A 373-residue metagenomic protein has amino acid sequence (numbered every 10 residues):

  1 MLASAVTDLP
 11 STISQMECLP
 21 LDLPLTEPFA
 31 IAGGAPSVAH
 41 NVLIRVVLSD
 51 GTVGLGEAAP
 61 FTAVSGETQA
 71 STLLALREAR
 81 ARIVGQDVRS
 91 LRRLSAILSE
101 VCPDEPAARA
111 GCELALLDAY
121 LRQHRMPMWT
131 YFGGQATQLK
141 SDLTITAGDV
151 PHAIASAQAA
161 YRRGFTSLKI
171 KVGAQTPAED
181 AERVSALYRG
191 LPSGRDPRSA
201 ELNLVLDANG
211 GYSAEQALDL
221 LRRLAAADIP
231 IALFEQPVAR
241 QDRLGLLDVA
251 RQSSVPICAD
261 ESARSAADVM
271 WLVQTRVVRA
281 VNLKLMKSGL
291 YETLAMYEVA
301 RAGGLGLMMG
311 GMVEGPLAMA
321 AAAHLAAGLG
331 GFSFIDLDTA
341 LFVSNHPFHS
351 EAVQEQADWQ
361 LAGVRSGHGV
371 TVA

Functional and structural regions predicted by a protein language model:
L2-V205, N209-L218, A225, Q252 (+1 more regions): N-terminal capping/lid subdomain adjacent to the active-site entrance of alpha/beta enzymes
S11, R163, I229, R276 (+1 more regions): Structured loop/turn residues at beta-strand edges in well-structured enzyme cores
V42, V313-T371: C-terminal alpha-helical cap/extension of soluble enzyme domains
E57-A58, V172, L285, G311-M312 (+1 more regions): Short secondary-structure boundary segments
G85, M126, V255, L305 (+1 more regions): Short glycine/serine/threonine/alanine-rich loop segments
D118-R122, E298-R301, A323-A327: Short glycine/serine- and small hydrophobic-enriched flexible loop segments
Q175-A320, S344-Q354: Catalytic core of soluble alpha/beta enzymes
